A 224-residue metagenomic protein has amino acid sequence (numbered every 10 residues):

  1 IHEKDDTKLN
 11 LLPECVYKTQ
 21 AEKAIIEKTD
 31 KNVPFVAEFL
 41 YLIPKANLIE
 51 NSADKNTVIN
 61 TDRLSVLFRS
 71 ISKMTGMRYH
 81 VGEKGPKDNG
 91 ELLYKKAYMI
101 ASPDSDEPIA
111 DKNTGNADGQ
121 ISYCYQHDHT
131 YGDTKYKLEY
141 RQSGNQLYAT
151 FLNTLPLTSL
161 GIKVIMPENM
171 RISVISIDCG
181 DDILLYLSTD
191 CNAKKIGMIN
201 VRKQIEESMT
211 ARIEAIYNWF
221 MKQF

Functional and structural regions predicted by a protein language model:
I1-T130: Hydrophobic ligand-binding cavity/cleft-lining segments
V66, S208-A211, A215, W219: Extracytoplasmic/secreted proteins, especially bacterial periplasmic and envelope-associated proteins
G115-Y125, G144-T150, S159-L160: Short, hydrophobic/aromatic-rich segments at coil-to-beta transitions
G132, V164-I172: Amphipathic hydrophobic-ligand
K135-Q142, R171-I177: Hydrophobic/aromatic beta-strand elements that line small-molecule binding cavities or substrate pockets in beta-rich
T150-L157, S188-C191: Generic short beta-strand segments
L160-I165, N192-R212: A short acidic/glycine-rich loop-to-helix N-cap element
S173-Q204: A short, solvent-exposed beta-edge/loop patch
